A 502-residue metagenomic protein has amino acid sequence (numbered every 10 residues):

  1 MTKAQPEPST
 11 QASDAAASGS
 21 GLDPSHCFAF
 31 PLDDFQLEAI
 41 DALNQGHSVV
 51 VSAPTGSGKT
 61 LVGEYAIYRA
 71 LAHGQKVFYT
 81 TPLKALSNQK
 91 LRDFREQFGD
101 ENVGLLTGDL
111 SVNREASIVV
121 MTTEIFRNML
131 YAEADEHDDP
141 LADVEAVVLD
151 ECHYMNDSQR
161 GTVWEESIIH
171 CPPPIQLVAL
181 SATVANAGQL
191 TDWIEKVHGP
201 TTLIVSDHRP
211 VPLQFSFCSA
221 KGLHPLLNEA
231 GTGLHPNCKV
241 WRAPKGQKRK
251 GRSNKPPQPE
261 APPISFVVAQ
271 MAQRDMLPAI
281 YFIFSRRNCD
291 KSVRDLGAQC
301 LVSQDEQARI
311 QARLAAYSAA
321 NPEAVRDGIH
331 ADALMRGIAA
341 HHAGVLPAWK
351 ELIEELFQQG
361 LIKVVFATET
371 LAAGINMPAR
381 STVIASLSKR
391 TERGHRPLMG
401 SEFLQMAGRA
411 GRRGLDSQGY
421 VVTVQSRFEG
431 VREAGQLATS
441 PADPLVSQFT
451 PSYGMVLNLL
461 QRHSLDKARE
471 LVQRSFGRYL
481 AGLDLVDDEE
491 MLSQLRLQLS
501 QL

Functional and structural regions predicted by a protein language model:
M1-V49, Q75-K76, T232, Q304-M335: Helicase-associated low-complexity/disordered flanking segments
D41-S48, K59-Q75, E165-C171: Walker A/P-loop NTP-binding motif
Q75-Y131, D192, T202: Conserved nucleic-acid-binding Ia/Ib motif block in the N-terminal RecA-like helicase ATPase lobe
T80, R95-G104, F282, R286-V364 (+1 more regions): Conserved C-terminal RecA-like helicase domain
V119, T123-R127, A134-A179: SF2 helicase catalytic motif II
I169, Q176-V178, T183-D295, A339 (+1 more regions): Conserved interdomain linker/interface between the two RecA-like ATPase lobes of SF2 helicase motors
M377, S381-T439: Conserved segment of the helicase C-terminal RecA-like domain
E429-L502: Long, largely alpha-helical accessory region at the distal end of helicase-like NTP-driven motors
